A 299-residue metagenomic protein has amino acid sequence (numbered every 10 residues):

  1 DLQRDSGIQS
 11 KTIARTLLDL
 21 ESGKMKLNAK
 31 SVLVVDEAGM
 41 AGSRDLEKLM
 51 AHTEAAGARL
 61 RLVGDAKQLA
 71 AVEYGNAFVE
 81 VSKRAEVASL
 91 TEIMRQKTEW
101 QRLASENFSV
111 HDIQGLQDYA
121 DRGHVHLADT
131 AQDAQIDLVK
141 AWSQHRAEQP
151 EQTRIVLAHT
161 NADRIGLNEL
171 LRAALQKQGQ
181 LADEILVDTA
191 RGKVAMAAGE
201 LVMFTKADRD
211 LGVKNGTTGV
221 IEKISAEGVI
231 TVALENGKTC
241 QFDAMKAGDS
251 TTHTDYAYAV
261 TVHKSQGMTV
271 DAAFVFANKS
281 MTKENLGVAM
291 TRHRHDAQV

Functional and structural regions predicted by a protein language model:
D1-L33, V260: Inter-Walker segment of RecA-like/P-loop motor cores
E21-S31, D45, A51-G57, S265: Short basic/glycine-enriched coil/helix segment immediately N-terminal to the Walker B
K30, A56-R59, K83-A88, R122-G123 (+3 more regions): Short glycine-/polar-rich loops that comprise or flank the Walker A/P-loop and associated switch/sensor motifs
D36-E37, G64: Walker B catalytic acidic pair
G42-R44, A71-V72: Conserved D-loop-proximal element of ABC-family nucleotide-binding domains
G57, V110, T205, T217-V299: C-terminal accessory regions
V63-T231, C240: Conserved helicase motor core of P-loop NTPases
